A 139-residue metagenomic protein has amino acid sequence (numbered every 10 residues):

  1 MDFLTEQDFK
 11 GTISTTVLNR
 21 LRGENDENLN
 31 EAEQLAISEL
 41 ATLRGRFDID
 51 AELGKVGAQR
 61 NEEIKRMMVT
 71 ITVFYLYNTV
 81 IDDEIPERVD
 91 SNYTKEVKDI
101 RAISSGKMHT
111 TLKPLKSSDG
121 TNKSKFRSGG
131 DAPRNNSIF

Functional and structural regions predicted by a protein language model:
M1, M67-M68, M108: Detector for methionine-enriched segments
M1-E62, T121-F139: Conserved short "hinge" loops at termini or chain/domain junctions
F9, T70-F74: Oligomerization/assembly interface segments of phage tail-like spikes and tubes
I37-L40, R44, M68, L76 (+1 more regions): Short alpha-helix boundary/capping elements
N61-I71: Core structural elements
F74-F139: Short loop/turn elements at secondary-structure junctions
